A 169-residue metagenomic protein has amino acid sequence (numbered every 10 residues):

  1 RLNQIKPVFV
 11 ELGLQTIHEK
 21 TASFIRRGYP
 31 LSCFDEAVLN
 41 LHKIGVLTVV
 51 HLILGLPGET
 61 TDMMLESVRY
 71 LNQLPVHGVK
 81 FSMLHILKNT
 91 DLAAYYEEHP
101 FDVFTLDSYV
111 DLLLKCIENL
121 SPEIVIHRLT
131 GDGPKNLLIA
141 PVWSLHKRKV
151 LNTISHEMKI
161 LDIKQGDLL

Functional and structural regions predicted by a protein language model:
R1-V46, I53-L74, L92-D107: Conserved non-cysteine loop/helix-boundary elements of the Radical SAM core domain that shape
L12, V50, L71, V79 (+2 more regions): Conserved, mostly hydrophobic/aromatic
G78, H85-L169: Auxiliary Fe-S-binding modules of radical SAM enzymes
